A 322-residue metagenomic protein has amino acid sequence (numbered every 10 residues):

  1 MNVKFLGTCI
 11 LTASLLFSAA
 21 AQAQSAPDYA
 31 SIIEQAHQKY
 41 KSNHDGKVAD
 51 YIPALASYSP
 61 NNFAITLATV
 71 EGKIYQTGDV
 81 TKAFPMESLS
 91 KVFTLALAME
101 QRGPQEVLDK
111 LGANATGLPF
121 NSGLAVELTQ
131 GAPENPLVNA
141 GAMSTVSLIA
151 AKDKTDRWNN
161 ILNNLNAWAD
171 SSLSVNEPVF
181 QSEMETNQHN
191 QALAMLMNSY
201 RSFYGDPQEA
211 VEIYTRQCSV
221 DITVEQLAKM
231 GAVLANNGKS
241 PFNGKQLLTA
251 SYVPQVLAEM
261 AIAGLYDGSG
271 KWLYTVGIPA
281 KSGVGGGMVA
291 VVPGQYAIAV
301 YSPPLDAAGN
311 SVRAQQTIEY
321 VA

Functional and structural regions predicted by a protein language model:
M1-A23: Gram-negative bacterial Sec-dependent N-terminal signal peptides
Q24-I65: Beta-lactamase-like hydrolase cores
D28-Q35, N43-D45, A98-Q217: Active-site-adjacent helix/loop patches that line small-molecule binding or acyl-intermediate pockets
I52-A56, A68-K82: Short, conserved catalytic-motif segment at the N-terminal edge
P60-I65, A192-A194, G285-M288: Short glycine-rich loop/turn motifs
G72, F84-L108, M230, I298: Active-site SXXK
T155, M184-N187, Q191, M195-Q255 (+1 more regions): Penicillin-binding protein/beta-lactamase superfamily catalytic region
N236-A322: Structured C-terminal helix/loop/strand segments within mature extracytoplasmic catalytic/sensor domains
